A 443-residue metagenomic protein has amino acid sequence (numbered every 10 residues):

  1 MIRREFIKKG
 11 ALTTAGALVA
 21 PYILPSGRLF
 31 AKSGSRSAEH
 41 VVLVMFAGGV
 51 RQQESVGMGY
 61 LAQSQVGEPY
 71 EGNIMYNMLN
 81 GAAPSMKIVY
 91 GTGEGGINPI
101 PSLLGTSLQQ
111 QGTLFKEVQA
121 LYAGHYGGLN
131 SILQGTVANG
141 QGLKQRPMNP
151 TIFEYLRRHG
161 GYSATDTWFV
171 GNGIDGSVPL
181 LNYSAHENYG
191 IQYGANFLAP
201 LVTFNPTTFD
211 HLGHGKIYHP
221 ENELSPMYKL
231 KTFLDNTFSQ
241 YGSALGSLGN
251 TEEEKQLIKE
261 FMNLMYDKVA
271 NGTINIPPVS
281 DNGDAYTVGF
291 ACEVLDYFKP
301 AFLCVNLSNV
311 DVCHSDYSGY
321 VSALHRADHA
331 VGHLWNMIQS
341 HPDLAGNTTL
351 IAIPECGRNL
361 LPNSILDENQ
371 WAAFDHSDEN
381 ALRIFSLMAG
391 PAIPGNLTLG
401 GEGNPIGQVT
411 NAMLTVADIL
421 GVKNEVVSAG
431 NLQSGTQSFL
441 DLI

Functional and structural regions predicted by a protein language model:
M1-E5, A17-S33: N-terminal twin-arginine translocation
I7, L12, G27-S37, G142 (+5 more regions): Membrane-interface soluble catalytic domains
R36-Q53, L108, L156, A301-N309 (+5 more regions): Beta-strand elements within well-structured catalytic alpha/beta cores of enzymes that handle phosphate/sulfate esters
G48-Q52, L121-G124, A138-G140, G173-S177 (+3 more regions): Solvent-exposed loop/turn segments at secondary-structure junctions within structured extracellular/periplasmic domains
Q52-G59, Q119-A120, G128, L143-Q145 (+5 more regions): Short, solvent-exposed loop/turn and secondary-structure capping segments
V56-G124, D166-W168, T398-L399, G403: Short, structured active-site-proximal loop/turn typified by the sulfatase FGly-forming signature C/S-X-P-X-R
G128-A301, S308-D311: His/Asp/Glu-rich, glycine-adjacent segments that coordinate divalent cations and/or stabilize oxyanion chemistry on
P277-F298, F302, V310-T348, S364-A373 (+1 more regions): A long, amphipathic alpha-helix that forms part of the scaffold/cap immediately adjacent to metal-dependent active
